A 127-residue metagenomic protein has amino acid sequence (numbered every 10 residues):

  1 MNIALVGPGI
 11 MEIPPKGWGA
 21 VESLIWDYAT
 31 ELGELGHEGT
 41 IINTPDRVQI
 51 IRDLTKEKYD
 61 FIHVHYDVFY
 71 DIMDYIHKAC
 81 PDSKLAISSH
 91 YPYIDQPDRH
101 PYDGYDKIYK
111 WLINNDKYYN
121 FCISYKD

Functional and structural regions predicted by a protein language model:
M1-P45: N-terminal subdomain of nucleotide-sugar transferases
I3-A4, F61-H63, I76-Q96, F121: Active-site proximal beta-strand in glycosyltransferases
P8, V21-L24, H65-Y66, D116 (+1 more regions): Replace "coordinates the UDP/GDP/TDP-sugar" with "coordinates nucleotide-activated sugar donors
T44-P45, V64-V68, H90-Y91: Structural motif
R47, V68-F69, K126-D127: Alpha-helix capping/helix-boundary segments
I51-D53, D71-A79, I108: A short acidic, amphipathic alpha-helical/loop segment
D53-Y70, K84-A86: Short N-terminal targeting/anchoring amphipathic segment
P101-Y119: Membrane-proximal helix-turn-helix segments that form the acceptor-binding/catalytic region of lipid-linked
